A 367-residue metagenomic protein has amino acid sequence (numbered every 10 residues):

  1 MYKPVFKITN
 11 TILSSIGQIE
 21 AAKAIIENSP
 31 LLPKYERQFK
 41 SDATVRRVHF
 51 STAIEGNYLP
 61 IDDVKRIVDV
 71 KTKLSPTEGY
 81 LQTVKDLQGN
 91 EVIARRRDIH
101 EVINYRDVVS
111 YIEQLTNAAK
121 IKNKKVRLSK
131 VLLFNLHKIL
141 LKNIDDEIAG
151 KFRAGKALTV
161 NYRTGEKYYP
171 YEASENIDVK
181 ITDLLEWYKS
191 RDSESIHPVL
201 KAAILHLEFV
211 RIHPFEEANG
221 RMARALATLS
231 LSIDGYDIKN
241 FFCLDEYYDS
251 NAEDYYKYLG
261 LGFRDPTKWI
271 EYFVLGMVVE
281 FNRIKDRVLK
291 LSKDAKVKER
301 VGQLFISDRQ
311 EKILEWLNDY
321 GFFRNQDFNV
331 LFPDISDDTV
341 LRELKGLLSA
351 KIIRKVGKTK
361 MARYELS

Functional and structural regions predicted by a protein language model:
M1-S367: FIC/Doc superfamily catalytic core
